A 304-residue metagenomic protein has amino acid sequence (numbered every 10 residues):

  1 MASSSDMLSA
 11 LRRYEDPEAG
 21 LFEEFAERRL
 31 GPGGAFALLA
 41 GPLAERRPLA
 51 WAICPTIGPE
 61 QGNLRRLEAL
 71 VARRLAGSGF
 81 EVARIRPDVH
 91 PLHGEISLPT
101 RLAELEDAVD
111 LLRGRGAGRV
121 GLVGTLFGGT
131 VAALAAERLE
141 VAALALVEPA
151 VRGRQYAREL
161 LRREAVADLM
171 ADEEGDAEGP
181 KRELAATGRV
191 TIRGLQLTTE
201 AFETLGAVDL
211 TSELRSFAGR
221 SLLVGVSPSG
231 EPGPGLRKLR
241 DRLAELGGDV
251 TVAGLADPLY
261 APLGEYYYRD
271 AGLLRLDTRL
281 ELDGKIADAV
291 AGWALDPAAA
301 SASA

Functional and structural regions predicted by a protein language model:
A2-R46, A299-A304: N-terminal cap/lid segment of alpha/beta-hydrolase-fold proteins
A10-Y14, E140-A291: The alpha/beta-hydrolase serine catalytic core
G20-P32, A76, A83-R84, D283-P297: Terminal, non-globular segments
A40-D88, L111, A304: Short, surface-exposed "cap/lid" segments of acyl-processing enzymes
F80, I85-H90, P149, L255-D257: Active-site loop/turn elements of alpha/beta-hydrolase fold enzymes, especially the short glycine-/histidine-rich
D88-A117: Catalytic nucleophile-loop/oxyanion-hole region of alpha/beta-hydrolase and closely related hydrolase-like folds
V123-A132, E148: Gly/Ala-rich beta-loop-alpha elbow adjacent to hydrolase catalytic centers
L134-R138: Active-site signature of alpha/beta-hydrolase-fold catalytic machinery across serine- and Asp/Cys-nucleophile hydrolases
